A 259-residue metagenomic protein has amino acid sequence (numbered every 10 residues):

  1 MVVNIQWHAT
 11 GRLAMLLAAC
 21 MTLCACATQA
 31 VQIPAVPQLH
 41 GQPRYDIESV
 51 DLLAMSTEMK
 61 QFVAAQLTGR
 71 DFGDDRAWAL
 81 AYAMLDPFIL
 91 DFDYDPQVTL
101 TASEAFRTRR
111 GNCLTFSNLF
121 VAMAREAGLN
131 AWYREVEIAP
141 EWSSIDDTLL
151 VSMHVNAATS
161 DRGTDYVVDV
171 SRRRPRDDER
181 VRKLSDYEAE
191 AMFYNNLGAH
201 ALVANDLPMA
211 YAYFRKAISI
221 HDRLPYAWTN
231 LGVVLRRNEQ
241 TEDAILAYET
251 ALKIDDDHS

Functional and structural regions predicted by a protein language model:
Q42-A105: Secondary-structure boundary elements
N118-K183, Y187: Hydrophobic/aromatic-rich core segments of domains that either
A191, P225-Y226, S259: Helix-start (N-cap) detector for alpha-helical repeat units in TPR-like alpha-solenoids, especially tetratricopeptide
